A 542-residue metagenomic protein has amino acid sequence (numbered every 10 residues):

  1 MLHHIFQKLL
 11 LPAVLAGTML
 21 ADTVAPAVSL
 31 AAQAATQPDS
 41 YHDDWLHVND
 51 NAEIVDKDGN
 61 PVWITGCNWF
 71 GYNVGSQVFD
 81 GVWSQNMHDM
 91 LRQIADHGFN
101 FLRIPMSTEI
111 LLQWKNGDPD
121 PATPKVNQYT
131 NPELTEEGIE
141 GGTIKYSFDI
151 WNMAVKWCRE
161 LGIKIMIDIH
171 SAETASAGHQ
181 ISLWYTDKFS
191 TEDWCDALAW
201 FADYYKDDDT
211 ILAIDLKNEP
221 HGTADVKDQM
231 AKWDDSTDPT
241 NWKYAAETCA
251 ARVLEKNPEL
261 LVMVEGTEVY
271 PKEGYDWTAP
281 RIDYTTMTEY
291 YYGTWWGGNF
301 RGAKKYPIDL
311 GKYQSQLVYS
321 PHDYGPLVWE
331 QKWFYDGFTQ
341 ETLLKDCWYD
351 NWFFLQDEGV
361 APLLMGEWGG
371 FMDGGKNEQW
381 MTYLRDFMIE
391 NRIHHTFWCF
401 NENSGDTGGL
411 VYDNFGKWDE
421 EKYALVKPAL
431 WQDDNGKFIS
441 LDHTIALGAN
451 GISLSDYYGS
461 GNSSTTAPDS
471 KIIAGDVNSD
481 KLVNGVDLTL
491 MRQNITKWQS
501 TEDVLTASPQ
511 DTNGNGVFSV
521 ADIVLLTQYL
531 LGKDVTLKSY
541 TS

Functional and structural regions predicted by a protein language model:
L2-V28: Sec-dependent N-terminal signal peptides of Gram-positive bacterial secreted proteins and lipoproteins
A21, A25-A31, S464-S542: Cellulosome-associated attachment modules in secreted, modular CAZymes
L30-R103, W114-L134, G141, A467: N-terminal carbohydrate-binding accessory modules
V62-W69, N100-M106, I110, K164-S171 (+5 more regions): Structural recognition of the beta-strand scaffold that forms the well-ordered cores of secreted hydrolase catalytic
G75-G81, I110-Y146, A175-F189, D225-K232 (+2 more regions): Surface-exposed, active-site-proximal loop segments in enzymatic domains
W83, Y185, C195-L212, K217-N391: Extracellular glycoside hydrolase catalytic/binding regions
M106-W114, W151-V155, E160, K164-W184 (+1 more regions): Aromatic-lined carbohydrate-binding surfaces of glycoside hydrolases
G375-S470: Aromatic-rich peripheral "rim/lid" segments of glycoside hydrolase catalytic domains that contact and position glycan
